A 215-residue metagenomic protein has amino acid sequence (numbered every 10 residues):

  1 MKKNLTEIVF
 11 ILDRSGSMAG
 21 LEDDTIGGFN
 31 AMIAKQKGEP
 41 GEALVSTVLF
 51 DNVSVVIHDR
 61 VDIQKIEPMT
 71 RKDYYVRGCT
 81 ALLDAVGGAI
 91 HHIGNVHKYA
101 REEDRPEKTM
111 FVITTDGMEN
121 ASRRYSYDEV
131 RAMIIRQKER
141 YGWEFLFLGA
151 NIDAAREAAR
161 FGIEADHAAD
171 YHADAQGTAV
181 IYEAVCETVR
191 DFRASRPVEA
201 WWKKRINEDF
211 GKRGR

Functional and structural regions predicted by a protein language model:
M1-R215: Acidic, low-complexity intrinsically disordered regions
